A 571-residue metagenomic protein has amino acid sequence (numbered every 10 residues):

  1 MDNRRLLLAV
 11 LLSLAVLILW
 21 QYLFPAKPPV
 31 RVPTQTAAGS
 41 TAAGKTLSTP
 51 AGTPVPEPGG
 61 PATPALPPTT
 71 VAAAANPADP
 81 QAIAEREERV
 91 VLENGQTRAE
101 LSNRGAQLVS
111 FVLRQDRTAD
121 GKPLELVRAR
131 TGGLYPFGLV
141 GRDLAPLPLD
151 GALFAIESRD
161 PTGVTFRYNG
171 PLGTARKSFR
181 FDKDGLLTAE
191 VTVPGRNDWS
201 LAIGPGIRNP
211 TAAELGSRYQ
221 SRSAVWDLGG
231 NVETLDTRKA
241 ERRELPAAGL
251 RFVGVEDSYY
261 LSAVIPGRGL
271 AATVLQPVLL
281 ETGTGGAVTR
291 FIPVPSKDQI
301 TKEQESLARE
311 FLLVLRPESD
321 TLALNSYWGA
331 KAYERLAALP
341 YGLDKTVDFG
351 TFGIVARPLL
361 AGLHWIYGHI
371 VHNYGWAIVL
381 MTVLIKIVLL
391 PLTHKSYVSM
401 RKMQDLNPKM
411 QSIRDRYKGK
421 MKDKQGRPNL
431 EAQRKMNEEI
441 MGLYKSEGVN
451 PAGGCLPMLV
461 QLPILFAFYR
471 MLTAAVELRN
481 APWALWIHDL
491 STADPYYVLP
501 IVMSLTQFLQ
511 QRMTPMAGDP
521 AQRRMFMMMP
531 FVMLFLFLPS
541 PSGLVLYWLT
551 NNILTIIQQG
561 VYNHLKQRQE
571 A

Functional and structural regions predicted by a protein language model:
M1-G39, L101, A189-T192, A212-R218 (+2 more regions): Helix-loop-helix
L6, A73-N76, A82-E85, N94 (+9 more regions): Short secondary-structure boundary micro-motifs
Y22, A26-K122, L126, R130 (+1 more regions): Juxtamembrane extramembrane loops of integral membrane proteins
P28-V32, T36, T53, E57-V71 (+15 more regions): A generic alpha-helix propensity feature with a strong bias for hydrophobic helices
S48, G52-L66, A75-A78, L134 (+8 more regions): Selective for proline/serine-rich intrinsically disordered segments in cytosolic/nuclear regulatory regions
P61-P68, A74-P77, L153-S158, R167-Y168 (+3 more regions): Generic detector of short, locally flexible boundary/turn motifs and exposed helical patches
R89-T346: Soluble non-transmembrane domains of integral membrane proteins
